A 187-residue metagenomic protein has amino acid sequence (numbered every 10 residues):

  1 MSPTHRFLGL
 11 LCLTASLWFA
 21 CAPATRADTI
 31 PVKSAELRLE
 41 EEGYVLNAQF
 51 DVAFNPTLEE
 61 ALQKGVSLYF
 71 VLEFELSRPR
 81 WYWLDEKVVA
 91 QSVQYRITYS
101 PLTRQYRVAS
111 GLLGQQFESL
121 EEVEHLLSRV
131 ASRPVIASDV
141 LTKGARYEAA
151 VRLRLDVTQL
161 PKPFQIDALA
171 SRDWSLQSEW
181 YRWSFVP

Functional and structural regions predicted by a protein language model:
M1-T4: N-terminal secretory signal peptides that target proteins for export/translocation
G9-A20: Bacterial N-terminal signal peptides
R26-L68: N-terminal onset of structured domains
I30-E36, P56, S92-Q94, S132-A137: Short structured motifs
L46-F50, T98-P101, R107-G114, E121-V140: A beta-strand/beta-hairpin structural motif
Q49-N55, E75-S77, L153-D156: Generic short beta-strand segments
L58-E122: Structured domain cores in non-transmembrane regions
V135-P187: Glycine-rich, aromatic-bearing surface loops/beta-hairpins
